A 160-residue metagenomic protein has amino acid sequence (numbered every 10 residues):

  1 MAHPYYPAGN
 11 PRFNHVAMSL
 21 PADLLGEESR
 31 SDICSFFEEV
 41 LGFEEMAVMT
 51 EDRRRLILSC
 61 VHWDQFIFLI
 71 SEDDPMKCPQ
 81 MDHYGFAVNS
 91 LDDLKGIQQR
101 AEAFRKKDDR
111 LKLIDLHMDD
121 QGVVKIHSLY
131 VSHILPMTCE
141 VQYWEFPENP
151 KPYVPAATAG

Functional and structural regions predicted by a protein language model:
M1-H15, F104-G160: Vicinal oxygen chelate
N14-G26, M76-R105, H127-H133: Vicinal oxygen chelate
M18-F66: Core segments of cupin and vicinal oxygen chelate
L20-A22, S71-D73, H117: Short, well-ordered turn and helix-capping elements at secondary-structure junctions
L25, M46, D93, R110-L111: Secondary-structure boundary/capping residues
M46, D52-A87, D93, A156: A short, hydrophobic/aromatic-rich structural module that often spans a beta strand with its adjoining loop
W63-D74, G96-K112: A short, terminal or domain-edge coil/loop segment
